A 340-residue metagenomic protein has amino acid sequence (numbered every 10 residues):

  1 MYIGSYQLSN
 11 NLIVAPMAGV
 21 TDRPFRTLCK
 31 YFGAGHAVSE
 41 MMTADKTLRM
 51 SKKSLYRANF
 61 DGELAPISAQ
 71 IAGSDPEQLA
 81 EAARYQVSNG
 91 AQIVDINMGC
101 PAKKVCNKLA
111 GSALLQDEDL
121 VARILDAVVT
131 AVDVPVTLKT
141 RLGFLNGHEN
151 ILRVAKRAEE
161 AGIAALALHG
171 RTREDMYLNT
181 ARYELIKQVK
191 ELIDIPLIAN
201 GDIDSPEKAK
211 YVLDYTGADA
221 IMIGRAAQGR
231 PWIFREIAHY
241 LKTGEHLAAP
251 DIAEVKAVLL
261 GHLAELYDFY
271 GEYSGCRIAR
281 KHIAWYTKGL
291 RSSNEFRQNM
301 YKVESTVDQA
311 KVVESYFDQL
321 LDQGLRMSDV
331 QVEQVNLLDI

Functional and structural regions predicted by a protein language model:
M1-L12, D45-S68, C100, K104-K108 (+2 more regions): N-terminal small/glycine-rich loop or linker at the start of catalytic domains across soluble metabolic enzymes
M1-Y2, M17-Q92: Glycine-rich, positively charged N-terminal anion/phosphate-binding segment
G4, L8, L12, A18 (+8 more regions): Alpha/beta catalytic cores of nucleotide-metabolism and tRNA/nucleoside-modifying enzymes
L12-P16, A37-S39, I67-I71, V94 (+4 more regions): Hydrophobic faces of well-ordered beta-strands that scaffold small-molecule active sites in alpha/beta enzyme cores
M17-G19, M42-A44, A72-S74, G99-P101 (+4 more regions): Active-site beta-loop-alpha junctions enriched in small/polar residues
Y31, A80-V94, M98-A110, E118-I195 (+2 more regions): Alpha/beta enzyme core
S74, Q116, P250: Residue-level signal for the nucleotide or nucleotide-sugar donor/cofactor binding architecture
